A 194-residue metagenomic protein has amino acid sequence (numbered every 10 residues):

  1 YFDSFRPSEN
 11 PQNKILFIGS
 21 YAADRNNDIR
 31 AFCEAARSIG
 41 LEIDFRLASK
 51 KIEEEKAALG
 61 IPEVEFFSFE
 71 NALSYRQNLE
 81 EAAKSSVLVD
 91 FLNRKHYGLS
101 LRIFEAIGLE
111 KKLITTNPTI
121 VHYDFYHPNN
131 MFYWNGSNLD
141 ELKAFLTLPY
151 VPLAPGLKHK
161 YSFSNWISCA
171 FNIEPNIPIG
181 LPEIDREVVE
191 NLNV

Functional and structural regions predicted by a protein language model:
Y1-H96, S100, T115-V121, Y126 (+1 more regions): Nucleotide-sugar donor-binding catalytic core of glycosyltransferases
E70, G98, W134, P155-K158: Pocket-edge positions in alpha/beta enzyme catalytic cores
Y75, S137-L139: Residues at or immediately preceding the N-termini of alpha-helices
A83-S86, E105-K111: Conserved donor-binding/catalytic loop of nucleotide-activated donor transferases
M131-S137: Conserved acidic donor-binding segment of nucleotide-sugar-dependent glycosyltransferases
D140-K158: Conserved donor-nucleotide binding/catalytic region of nucleotide-linked donor-dependent transferases
